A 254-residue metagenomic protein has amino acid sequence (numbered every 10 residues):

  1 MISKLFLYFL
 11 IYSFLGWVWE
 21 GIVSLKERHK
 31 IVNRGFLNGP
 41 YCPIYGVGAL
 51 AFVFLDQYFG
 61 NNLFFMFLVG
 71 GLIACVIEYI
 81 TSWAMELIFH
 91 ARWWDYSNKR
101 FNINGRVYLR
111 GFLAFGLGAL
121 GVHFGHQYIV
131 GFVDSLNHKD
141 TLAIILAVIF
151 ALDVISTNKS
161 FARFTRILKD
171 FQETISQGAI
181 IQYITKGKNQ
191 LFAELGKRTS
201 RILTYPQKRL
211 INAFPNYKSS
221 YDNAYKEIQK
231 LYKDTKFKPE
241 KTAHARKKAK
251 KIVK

Functional and structural regions predicted by a protein language model:
M1-K254: Aromatic-rich, lipid-facing transmembrane alpha helices and their immediate juxtamembrane interface loops in integral
